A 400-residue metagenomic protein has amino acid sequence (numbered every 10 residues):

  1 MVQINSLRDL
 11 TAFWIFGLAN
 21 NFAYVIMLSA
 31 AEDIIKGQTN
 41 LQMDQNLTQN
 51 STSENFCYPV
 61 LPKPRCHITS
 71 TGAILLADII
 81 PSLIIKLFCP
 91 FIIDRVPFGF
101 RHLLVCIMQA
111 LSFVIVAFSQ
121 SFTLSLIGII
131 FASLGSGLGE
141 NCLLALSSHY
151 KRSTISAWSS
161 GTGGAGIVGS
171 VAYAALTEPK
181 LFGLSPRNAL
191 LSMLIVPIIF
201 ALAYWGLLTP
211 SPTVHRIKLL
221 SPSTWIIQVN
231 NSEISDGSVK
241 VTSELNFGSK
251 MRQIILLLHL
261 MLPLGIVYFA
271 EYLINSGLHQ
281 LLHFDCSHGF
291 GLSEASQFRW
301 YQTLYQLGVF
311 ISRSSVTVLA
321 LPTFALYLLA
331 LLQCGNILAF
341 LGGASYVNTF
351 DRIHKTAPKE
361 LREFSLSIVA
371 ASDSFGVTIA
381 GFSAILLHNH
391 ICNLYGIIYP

Functional and structural regions predicted by a protein language model:
N5-L7, N21, V25-P97, M108-F118 (+1 more regions): First extracellular/luminal loop
W14, L111-V114, Q120-G139, G265 (+1 more regions): Hydrophobic core of transmembrane alpha-helices in multi-pass small-molecule transporters, especially MFS/SLC-type
D33-I34, Q38-M43, S51-Y58, H67 (+5 more regions): Membrane-interfacial loop- and helix-cap regions that link adjacent transmembrane helices in polytopic membrane proteins
I68, N141-A165, A295, K355-A371: Loop-to-transmembrane helix entry/capping segments in MFS-fold secondary transporters and related SLC/MFSD carriers
L75, S82-L83, K151-A201, Q302-F310 (+2 more regions): Glycine-rich segments within core transmembrane alpha-helices of 12-TM secondary carriers
D78, F100-I115, T123, A325-N336: Structural signature of the two symmetry-related core transmembrane helices
V196-H215: C-terminal membrane-cytosol helix-exit motif in multi-pass small-molecule transporters
